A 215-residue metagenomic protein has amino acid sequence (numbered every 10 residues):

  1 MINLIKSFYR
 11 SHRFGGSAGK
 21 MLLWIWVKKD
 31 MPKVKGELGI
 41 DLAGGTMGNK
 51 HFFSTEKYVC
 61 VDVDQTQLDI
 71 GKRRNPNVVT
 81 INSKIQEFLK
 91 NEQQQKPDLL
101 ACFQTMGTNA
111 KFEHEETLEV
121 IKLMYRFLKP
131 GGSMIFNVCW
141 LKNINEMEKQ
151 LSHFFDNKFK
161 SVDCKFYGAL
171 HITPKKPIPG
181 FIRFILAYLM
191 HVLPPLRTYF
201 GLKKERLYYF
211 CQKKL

Functional and structural regions predicted by a protein language model:
M1-P32: Class I SAM-dependent methyltransferase Rossmann-like catalytic core, especially the SAM/SAH-binding loop
K35-G45: Conserved class I S-adenosyl-L-methionine
G44-F88: Class I SAM-dependent methyltransferase SAM/SAH-binding core
K90-L100: A short acidic, Gly/Pro-enriched loop at the edge of an enzyme's catalytic core that lines a small-molecule cofactor
D98-H114: A short SAM/SAH-binding and catalytic strip from SAM-dependent methyltransferases
E116-P130: A short glycine-rich, Lys/Arg-flanked "PGG" loop and its adjoining helix->strand segment in the class I
G131-V138: Conserved beta-strand signature within the Rossmann-like core of class I S-adenosyl-L-methionine
I172-L215: Core SAM-dependent methyltransferase catalytic element
